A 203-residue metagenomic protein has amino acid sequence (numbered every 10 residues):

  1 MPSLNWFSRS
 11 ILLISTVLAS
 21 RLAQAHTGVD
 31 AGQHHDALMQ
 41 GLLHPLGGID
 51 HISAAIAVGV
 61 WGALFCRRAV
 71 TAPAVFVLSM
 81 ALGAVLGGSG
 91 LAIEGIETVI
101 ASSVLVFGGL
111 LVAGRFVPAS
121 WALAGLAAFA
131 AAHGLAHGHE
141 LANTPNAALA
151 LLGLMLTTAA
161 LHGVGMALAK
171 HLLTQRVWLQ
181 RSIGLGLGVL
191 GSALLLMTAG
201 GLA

Functional and structural regions predicted by a protein language model:
P2-A203: Membrane metalloprotein/metal-transporter helix-bundle signature
